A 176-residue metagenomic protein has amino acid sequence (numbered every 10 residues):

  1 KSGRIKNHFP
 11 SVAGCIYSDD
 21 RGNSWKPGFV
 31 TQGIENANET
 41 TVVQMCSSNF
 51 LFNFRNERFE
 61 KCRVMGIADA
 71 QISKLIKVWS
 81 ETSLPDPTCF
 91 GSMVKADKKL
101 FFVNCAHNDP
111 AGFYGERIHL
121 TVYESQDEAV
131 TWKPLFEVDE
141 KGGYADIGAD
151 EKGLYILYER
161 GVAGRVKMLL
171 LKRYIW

Functional and structural regions predicted by a protein language model:
K1-W176: Asp-box/BNR beta-propeller blade signature and adjacent active/binding-site loops in extracellular glycan-interacting
